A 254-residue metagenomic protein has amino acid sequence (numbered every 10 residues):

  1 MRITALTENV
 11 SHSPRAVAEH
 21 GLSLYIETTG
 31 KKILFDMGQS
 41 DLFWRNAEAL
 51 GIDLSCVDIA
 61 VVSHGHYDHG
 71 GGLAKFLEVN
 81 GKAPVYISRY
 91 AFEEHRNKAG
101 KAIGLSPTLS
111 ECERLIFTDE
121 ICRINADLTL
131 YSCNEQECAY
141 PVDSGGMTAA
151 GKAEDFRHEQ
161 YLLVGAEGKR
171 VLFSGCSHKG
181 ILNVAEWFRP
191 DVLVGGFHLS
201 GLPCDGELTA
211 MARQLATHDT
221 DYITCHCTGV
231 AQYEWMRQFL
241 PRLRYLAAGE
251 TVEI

Functional and structural regions predicted by a protein language model:
R2-L50, D155, E159-F173, V192: Conserved beta-strand hairpin/beta-sheet module of binuclear metal-dependent hydrolase folds, prominently
E8-V10, M37-S40, G65, Y90-A91 (+4 more regions): Active-site metal-binding loops of divalent metal-dependent hydrolases
S11-P14, A150, L199-P203: Short, small-residue-enriched loops and turns at beta-alpha junctions that line or gate enzyme active sites
R15-V17, K31-I59, P141-A150, G180-V184: Pre-active-site segment of Zn-dependent metallo-hydrolases
L42-A91, R189-V192: Active-site metal-binding motif and surrounding structural segment of the metallo-beta-lactamase
H66-G71, R157-Y161, G165-E250: Cap/insert and terminal regions of metallo-dependent hydrolase folds
A91-E159, Y245-I254: Metallo-beta-lactamase
